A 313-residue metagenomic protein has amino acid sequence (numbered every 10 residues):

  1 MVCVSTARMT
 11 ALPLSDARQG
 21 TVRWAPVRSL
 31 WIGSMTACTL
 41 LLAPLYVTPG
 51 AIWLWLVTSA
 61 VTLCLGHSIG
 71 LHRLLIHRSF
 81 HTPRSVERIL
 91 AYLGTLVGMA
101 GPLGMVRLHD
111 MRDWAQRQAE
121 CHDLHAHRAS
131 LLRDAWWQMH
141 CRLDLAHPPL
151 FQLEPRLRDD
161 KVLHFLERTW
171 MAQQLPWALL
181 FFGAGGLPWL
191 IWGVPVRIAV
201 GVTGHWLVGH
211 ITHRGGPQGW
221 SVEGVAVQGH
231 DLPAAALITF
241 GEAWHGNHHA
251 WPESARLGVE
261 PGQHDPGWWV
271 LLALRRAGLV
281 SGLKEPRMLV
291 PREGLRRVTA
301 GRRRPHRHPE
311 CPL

Functional and structural regions predicted by a protein language model:
M1-W206, S254-L313: Non-catalytic, topology-defining segments of multipass membrane proteins
G209-Q263: Glycine/small-residue-rich hydrophobic helix-like segments
